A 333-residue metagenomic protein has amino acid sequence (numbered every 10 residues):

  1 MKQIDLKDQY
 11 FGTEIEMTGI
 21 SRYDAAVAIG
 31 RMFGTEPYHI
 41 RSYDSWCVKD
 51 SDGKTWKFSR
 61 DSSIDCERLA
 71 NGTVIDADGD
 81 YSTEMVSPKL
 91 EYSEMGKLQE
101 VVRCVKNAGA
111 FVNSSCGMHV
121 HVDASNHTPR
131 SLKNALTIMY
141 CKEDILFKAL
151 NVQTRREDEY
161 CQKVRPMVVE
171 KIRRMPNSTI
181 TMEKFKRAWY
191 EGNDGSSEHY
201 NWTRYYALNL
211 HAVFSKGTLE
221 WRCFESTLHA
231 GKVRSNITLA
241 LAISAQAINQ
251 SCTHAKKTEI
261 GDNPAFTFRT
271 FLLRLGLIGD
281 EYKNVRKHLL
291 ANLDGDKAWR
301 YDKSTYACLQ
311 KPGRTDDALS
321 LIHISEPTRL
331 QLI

Functional and structural regions predicted by a protein language model:
M1-F111, S125-L321: C-terminal accessory/tail domains of diverse enzymes
N113-S115: Active-site histidine-anchored catalytic micro-motif
G117, R314-T315, Q331: Intrinsically disordered, low-complexity peptide-like regions
V120: N-terminal cationic and glycine-rich segments that engage phosphates or anionic surfaces
I322-I333: Single conserved hydrophobic/aromatic residue that forms the stacking wall/gate of nucleotide- or nucleobase-binding
